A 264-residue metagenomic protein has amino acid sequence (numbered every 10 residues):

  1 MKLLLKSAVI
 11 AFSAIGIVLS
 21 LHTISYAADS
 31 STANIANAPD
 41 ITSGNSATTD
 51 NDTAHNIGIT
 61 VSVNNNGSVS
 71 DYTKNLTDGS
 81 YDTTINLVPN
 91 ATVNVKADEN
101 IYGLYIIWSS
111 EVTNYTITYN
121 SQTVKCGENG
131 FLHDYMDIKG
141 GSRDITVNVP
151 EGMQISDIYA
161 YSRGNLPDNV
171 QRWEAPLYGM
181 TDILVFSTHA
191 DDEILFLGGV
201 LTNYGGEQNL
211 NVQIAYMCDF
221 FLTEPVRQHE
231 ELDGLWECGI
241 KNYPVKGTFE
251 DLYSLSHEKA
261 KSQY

Functional and structural regions predicted by a protein language model:
M1-V9: Bacterial N-terminal signal peptides that target proteins for export
A11-S20: Bacterial N-terminal signal peptides
L19-T32: Sec-dependent signal peptide cleavage junction
S31-D71: Extracellular carbohydrate-recognition regions
G58, N75-V93, A97-L104, W108-Y115 (+1 more regions): Active-site beta-strand->loop->alpha-helix modules in alpha/beta enzyme cores, enriched in Gly/His/Asp(Glu)
